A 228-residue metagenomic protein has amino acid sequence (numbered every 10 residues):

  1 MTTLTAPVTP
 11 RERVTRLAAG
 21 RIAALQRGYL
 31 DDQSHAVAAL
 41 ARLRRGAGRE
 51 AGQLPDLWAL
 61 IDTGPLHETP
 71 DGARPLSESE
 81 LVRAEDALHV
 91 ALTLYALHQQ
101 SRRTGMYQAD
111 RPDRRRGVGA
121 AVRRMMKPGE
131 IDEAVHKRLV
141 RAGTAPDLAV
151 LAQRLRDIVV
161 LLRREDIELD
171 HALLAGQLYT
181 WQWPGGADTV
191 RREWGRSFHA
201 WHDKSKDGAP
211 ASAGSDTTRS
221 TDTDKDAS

Functional and structural regions predicted by a protein language model:
M1-Q33: Short, extreme N-terminal leader segments that mark the start of a protein/domain
V14, D32-H35, G52-D56, A84 (+2 more regions): Helix-boundary capping/turn motifs
A23-V90: N-terminal interaction modules that seed assembly of large macromolecular complexes
V37, A41, A59, V82-T93 (+4 more regions): Non-catalytic, well-ordered alpha-helical scaffold segments
R49, Q53, H67, D71 (+6 more regions): Amphipathic alpha-helical interaction surfaces
L66-A121: Aromatic- and glycine-enriched beta-alpha-beta binding-site module
M106, R111-T180: Conserved binding-pocket/active-site segment within a compact domain
R163-S228: Alpha-helical oligomerization segments
